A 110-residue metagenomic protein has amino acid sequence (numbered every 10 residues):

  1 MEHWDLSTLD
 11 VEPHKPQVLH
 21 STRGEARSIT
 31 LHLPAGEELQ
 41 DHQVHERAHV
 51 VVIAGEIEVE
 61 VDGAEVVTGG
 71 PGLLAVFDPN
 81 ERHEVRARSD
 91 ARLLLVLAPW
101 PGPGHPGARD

Functional and structural regions predicted by a protein language model:
M1-R27, G70-P71, A75, G107-D110: A short, N-terminal "cap"/entry segment at the start of jelly-roll beta-barrel domains of the cupin/DSBH fold
P13, R27-V44: Conserved short histidine dyad/triad with adjacent acidic residue
A35, H45-E46, E65, E81 (+1 more regions): A generic "binding-loop/recognition-motif" signal
L39-D41, V59-E60, F77, R82-R88: Short beta-strand His + acidic residue motifs that chelate non-heme Fe in jelly-roll/DSBH and cupin folds
E46-D62: Glycine- and acidic-residue-biased ligand/ion/polar-headgroup-sensing regions
I53-A54, G70-P71, S89: A cytosolic small-molecule/anion-sensing beta-strand core signal
G63-N80: Short acidic-glycine-tyrosine-enriched beta hairpin
P79-P103: Ligand-binding loop in jelly-roll beta-barrel domains
